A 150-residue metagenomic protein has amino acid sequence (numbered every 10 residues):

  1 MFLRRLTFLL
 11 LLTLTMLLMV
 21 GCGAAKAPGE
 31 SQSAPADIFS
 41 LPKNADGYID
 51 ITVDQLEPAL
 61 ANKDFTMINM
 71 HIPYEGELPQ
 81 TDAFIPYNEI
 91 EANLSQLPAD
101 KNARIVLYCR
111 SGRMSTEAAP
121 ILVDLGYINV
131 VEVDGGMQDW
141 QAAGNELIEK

Functional and structural regions predicted by a protein language model:
F2-L12, L17-T66, I72-R104, R113-K150: Rhodanese-like catalytic fold shared by cysteine-dependent sulfurtransferases and DSP/PTP-type phosphatases
Y108: Short, surface-exposed ligand- or partner-binding patches at beta-edge/loop junctions that are enriched in aromatics
